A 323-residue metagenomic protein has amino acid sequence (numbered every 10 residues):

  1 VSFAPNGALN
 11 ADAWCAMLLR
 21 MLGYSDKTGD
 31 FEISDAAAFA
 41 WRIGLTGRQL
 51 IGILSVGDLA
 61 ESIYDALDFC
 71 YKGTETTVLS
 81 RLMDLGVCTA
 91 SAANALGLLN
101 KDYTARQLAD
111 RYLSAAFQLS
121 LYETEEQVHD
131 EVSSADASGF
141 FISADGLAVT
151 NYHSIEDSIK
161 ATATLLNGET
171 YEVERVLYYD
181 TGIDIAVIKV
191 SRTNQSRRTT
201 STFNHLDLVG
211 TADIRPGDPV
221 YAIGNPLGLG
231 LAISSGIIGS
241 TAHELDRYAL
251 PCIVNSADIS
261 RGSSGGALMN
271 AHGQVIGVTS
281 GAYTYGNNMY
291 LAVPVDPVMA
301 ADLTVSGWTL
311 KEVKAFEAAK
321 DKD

Functional and structural regions predicted by a protein language model:
V1-T104: N-terminal propeptides
R20, Y64, N151-H153, N225-P226 (+1 more regions): Short, surface-exposed secondary-structure boundary micro-motifs
N94-D110, R192-H205, P226, V275-D323: C-terminal cap/linker of serine protease catalytic domains
D102-R106, L121-N151, E169-V173, D207 (+3 more regions): A conserved glycine-rich beta-strand in the N-terminal activation segment of trypsin-fold
Q118, S143, V149, Y221 (+2 more regions): Hydrophobic beta-strand signal
T124-E125, S143-G224, G228-L231, Y248-A249 (+2 more regions): Conserved active-site neighborhood of the chymotrypsin/trypsin-like protease fold
F140, D258-T279: Catalytic nucleophile loop of clan PA
N151-E156, S234-S240, R261, G277-Y285 (+1 more regions): Short beta->alpha transition motifs characteristic of CBS
